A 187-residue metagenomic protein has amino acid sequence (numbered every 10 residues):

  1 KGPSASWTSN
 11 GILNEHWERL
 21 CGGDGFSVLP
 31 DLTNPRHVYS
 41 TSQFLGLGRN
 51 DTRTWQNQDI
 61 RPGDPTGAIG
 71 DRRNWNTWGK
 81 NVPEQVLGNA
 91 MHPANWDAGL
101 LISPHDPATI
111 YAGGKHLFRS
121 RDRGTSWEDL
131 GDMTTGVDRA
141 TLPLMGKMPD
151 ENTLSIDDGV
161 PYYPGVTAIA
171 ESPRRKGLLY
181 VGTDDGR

Functional and structural regions predicted by a protein language model:
K1-R187: Beta-propeller blade termini and top-face loops
